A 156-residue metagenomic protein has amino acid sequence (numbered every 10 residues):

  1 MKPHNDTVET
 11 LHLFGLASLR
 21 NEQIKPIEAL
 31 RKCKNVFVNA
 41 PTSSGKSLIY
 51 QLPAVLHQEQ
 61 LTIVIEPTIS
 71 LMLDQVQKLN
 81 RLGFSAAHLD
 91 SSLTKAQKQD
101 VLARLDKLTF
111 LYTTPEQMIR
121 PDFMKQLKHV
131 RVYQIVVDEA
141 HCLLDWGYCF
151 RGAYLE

Functional and structural regions predicted by a protein language model:
M1-P41: Conserved pre-motif I regulatory segment
L13-A17, N39-T42, A87-S92, L111-T113 (+1 more regions): Short, flexible loop segments at the rims of nucleotide/cofactor-binding pockets, characterized by
K32-L52, V64-E66: Walker A/P-loop
N35-F37, L61-I63, L108-F110, Q134: Residue-level preference for the first positions of well-ordered beta-strands
S47-L48, L56, Q60-L93, Q97 (+1 more regions): Conserved Walker A/P-loop ATP-binding site and its immediately adjacent core in helicase/helicase-like ATPase domains
A54-H57, L79-R81, A103-D106, K125-V130: Conserved catalytic network of the ASCE P-loop NTPase/AAA+ motor domain
Q97-L111: Conserved motor-coupling elements within RecA-like helicase/translocase cores
E116-E156: SF2 helicase catalytic motif II
